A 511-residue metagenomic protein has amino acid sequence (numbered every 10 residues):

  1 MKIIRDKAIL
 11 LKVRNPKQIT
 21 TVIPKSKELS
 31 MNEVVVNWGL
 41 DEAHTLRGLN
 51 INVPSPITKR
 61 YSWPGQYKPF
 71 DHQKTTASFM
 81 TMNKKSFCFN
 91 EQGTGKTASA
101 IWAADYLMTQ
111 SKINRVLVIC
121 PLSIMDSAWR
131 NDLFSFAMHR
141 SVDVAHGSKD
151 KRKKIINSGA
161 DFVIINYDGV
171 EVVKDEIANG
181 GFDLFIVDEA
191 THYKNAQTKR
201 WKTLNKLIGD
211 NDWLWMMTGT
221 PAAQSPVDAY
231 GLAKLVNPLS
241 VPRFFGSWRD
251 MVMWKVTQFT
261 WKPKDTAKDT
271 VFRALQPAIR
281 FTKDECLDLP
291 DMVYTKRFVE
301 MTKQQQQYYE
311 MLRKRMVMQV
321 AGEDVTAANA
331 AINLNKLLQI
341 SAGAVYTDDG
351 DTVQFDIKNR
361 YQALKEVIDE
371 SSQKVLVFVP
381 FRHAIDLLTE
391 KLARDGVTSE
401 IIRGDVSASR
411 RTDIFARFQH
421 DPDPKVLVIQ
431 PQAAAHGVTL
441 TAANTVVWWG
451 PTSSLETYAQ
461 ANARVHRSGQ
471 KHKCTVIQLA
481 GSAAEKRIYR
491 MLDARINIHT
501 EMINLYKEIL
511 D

Functional and structural regions predicted by a protein language model:
P54-F89: Conserved pre-motif I regulatory segment
G93-T94, S99-C120, L289-V438, I503-D511: Conserved Helicase C-terminal RecA-like lobe
I113, R130, S158, L184 (+3 more regions): Conserved P-loop NTPase motor "coupling/switch" region that bridges the ATPase
S123, D143-R152, Y167-V172, K194-Q197 (+4 more regions): Conserved helicase motor
I124-S148, P238-L239: Conserved helix-turn-beta segment of the N-terminal RecA-like "Helicase ATP-binding" lobe in SF1/SF2 helicases
K149-F182: Conserved helix/coil segment N-terminal to the catalytic DExD/H
E171-D175, Q224-P226, I385-T389, R411-F415 (+1 more regions): SF2 helicase motor core recognition
S453-D511: A conserved SF2-helicase RecA2
